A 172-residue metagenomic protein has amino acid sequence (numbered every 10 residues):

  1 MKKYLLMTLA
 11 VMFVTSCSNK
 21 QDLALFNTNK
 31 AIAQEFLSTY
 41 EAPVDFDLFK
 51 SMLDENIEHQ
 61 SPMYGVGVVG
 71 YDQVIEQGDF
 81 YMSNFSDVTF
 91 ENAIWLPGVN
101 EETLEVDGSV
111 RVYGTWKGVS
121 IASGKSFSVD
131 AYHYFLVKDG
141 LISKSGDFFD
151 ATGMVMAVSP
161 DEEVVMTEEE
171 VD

Functional and structural regions predicted by a protein language model:
Y4-V14: Sec-dependent N-terminal signal peptides
C17-D172: C-terminal and inter-domain tail/linker signature
